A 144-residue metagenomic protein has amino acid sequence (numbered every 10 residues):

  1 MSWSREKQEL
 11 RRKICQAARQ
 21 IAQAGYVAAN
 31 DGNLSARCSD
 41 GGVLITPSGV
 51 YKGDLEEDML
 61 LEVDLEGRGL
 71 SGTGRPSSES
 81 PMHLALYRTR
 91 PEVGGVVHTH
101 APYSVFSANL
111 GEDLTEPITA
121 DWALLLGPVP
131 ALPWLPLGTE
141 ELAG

Functional and structural regions predicted by a protein language model:
M1-G144: Glycine-rich flexible loops
